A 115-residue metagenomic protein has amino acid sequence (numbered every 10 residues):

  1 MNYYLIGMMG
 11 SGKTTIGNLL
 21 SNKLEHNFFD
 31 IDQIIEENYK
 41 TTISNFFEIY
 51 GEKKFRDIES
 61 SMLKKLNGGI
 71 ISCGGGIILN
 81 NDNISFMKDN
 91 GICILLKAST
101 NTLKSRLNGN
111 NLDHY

Functional and structural regions predicted by a protein language model:
N2: Walker A (P-loop) ATP-phosphate-binding motif of ABC ATPase nucleotide-binding domains
L5: Hydrophobic anchor at the beta1->P-loop junction of P-loop NTPases
M8: P-loop (Walker A) phosphate-binding loop of NTP-binding proteins
T14: Walker A/P-loop
L24, D89-N90: Short, structured coil segments at secondary-structure junctions
F29, Q33-K88, N108, L112-H114: ATP-dependent small-molecule kinase phosphotransfer cores that center on conserved nucleotide phosphate-binding segments
N90-Y115: A glycine- and Lys/Arg-enriched "phosphate-lid" helix/loop adjacent to the NTP-binding pocket of small-molecule kinases
